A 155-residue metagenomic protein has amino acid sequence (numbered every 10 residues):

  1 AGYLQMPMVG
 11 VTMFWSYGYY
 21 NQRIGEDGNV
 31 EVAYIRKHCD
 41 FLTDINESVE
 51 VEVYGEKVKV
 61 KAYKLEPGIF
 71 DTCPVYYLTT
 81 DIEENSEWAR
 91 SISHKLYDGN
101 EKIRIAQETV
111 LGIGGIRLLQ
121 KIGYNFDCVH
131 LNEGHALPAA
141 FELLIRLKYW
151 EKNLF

Functional and structural regions predicted by a protein language model:
G2-F155: Catalytic cores of carbohydrate-active enzymes across secretory and cytosolic contexts
